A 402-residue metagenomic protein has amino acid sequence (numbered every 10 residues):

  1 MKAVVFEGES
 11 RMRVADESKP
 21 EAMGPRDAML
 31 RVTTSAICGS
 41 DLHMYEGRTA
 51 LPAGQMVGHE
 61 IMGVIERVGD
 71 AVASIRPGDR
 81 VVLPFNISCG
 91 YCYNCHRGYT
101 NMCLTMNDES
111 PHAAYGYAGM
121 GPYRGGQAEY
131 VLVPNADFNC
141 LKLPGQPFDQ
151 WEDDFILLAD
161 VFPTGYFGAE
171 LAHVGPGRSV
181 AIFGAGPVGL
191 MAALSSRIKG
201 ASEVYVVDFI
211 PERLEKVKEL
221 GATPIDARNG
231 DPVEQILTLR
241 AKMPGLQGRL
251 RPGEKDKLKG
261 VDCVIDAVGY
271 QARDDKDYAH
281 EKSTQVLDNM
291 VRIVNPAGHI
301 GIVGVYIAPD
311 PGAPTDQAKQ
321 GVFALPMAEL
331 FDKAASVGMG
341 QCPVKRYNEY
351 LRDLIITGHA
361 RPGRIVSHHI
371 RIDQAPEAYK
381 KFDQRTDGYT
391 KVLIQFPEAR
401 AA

Functional and structural regions predicted by a protein language model:
S18-A36, E46-H96, N101, Y123-R124 (+1 more regions): Glycine-rich beta-strand-centered segment in the early N-terminal region that forms part of a ligand/cofactor-binding
S74-P77, P176, P296: Short, flexible surface segments
R80, S179, H299, S336: Short glycine-centered segments of the SAM/dcSAM-binding site in methyltransferase folds
Y91-F183: NAD(P)H dinucleotide-binding glycine-rich loop of Rossmann-like/cofactor-binding domains, especially the beta1-alpha1
E129, P147-Q235: Mid-domain Rossmann-like dinucleotide-binding core that forms the NAD(H)/NADP(H) cofactor-binding site
A172-V174, K199, L220-A334, A401-A402: Glycine-rich cofactor phosphate-binding loops and adjacent beta1-alpha1 units of small-molecule cofactor enzyme domains
F209-I210, Y306, P343: Residues in the short beta-alpha loop(s) of Rossmann-like NAD(P)-binding domains
P252-G253, K259, C263, Q341-A402: C-terminal hydrophobic helical "lid"/dimerization subdomain of Rossmann-like NAD(P)H-dependent oxidoreductases
